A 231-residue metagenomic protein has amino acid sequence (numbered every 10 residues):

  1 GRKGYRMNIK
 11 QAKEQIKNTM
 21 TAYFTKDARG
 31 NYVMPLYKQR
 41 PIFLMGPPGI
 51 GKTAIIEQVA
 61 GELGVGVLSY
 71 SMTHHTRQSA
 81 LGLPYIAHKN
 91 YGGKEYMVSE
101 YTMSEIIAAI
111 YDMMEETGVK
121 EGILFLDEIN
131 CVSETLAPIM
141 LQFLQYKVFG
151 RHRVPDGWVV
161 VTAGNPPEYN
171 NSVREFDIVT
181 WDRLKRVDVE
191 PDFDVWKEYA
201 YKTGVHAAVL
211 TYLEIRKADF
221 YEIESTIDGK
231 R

Functional and structural regions predicted by a protein language model:
G4-V67, M72-L124, I129-R231: C-terminal regulatory/interaction module of P-loop NTP-utilizing enzymes
